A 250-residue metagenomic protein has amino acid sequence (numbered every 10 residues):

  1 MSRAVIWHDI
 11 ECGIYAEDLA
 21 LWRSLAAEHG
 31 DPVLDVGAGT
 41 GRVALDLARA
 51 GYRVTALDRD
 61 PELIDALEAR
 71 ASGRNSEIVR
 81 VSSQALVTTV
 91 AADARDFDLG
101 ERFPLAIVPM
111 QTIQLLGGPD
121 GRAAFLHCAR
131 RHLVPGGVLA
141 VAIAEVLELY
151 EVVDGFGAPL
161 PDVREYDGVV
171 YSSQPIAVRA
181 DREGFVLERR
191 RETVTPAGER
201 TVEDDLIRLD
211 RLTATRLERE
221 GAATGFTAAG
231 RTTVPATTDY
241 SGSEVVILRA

Functional and structural regions predicted by a protein language model:
M1-D31: Conserved class I S-adenosyl-L-methionine
G37-G39: Class I SAM-dependent methyltransferase "Motif I" SAM/SAH-binding loop
R42: Conserved SAM/SAH-binding loop-helix junction of Class I S-adenosyl-L-methionine-dependent methyltransferases
L45-D96: Class I SAM-dependent methyltransferase SAM/SAH-binding core
R95-L105: A short acidic, Gly/Pro-enriched loop at the edge of an enzyme's catalytic core that lines a small-molecule cofactor
A123-P135: A short glycine-rich, Lys/Arg-flanked "PGG" loop and its adjoining helix->strand segment in the class I
A140-T215: SAM-dependent methyltransferase
R208-A250: C-terminal lobe and adjacent flexible extensions of AdoMet/dcAdoMet transferase-like proteins
